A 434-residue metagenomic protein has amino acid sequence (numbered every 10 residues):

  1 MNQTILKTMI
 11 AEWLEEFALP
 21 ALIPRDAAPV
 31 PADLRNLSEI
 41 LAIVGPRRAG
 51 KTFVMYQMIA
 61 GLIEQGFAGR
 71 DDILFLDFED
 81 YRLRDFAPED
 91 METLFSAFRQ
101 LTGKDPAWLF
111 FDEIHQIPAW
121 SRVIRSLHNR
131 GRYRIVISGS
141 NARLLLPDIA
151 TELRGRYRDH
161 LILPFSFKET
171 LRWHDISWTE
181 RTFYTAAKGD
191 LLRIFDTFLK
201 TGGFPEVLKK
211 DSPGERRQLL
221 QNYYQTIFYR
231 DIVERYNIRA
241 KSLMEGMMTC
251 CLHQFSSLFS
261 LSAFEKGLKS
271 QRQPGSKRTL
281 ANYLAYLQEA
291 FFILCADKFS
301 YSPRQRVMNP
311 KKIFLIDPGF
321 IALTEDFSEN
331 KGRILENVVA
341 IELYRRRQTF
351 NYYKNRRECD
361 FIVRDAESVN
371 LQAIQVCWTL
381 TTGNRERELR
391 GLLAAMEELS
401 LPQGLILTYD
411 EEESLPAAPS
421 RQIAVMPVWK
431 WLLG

Functional and structural regions predicted by a protein language model:
M1-V30: N-terminal pre-Walker A segment at the start of P-loop NTPase domains
N2-K7, P147-S257: Interdomain motor-coupling "hinge/lid" segment immediately C-terminal to the ATP-binding subdomain of NTP-driven enzymes
Q3, D72, S212-N370: Accessory nucleic acid-recognition modules appended to NTPase machines
I43: Hydrophobic anchor at the beta1->P-loop junction of P-loop NTPases
K51: Conserved lysine of the Walker
V54: Hydrophobic positions on the alpha1 helix immediately C-terminal to the Walker A/P-loop
F75-K104: Short glycine-rich substrate-engagement loop in P-loop NTPases that contacts/grips substrate
R134-S140, L161: Structural recognition of the conserved hydrophobic beta-strand(s) that form the central parallel beta-sheet of P-loop
